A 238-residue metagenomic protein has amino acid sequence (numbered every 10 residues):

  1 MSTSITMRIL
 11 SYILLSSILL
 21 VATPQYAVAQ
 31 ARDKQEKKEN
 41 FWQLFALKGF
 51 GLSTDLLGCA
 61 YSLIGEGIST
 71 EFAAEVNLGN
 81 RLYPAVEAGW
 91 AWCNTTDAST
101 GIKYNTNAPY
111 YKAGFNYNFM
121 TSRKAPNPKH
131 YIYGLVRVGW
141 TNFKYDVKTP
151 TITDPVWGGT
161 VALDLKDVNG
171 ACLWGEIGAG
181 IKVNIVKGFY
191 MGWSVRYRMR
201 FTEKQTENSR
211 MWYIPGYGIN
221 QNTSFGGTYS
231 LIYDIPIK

Functional and structural regions predicted by a protein language model:
Y26-N77, I232-K238: Short glycine/proline- and aromatic-enriched beta-strand/turn motifs that initiate or cap beta-hairpins
R32, E36-K48, R81, T121-Y131 (+2 more regions): Short loop/turn motifs that connect adjacent beta-strands in outer-membrane beta-barrel proteins
E39, L57-A60, D97-Y104, V161-D167 (+1 more regions): Extracellular loop and loop/strand-boundary signature of outer-membrane beta-barrel proteins
K48, E66-T70, N107-Y111, H130 (+2 more regions): Residues that define the transmembrane beta-barrel architecture of outer-membrane proteins
K48-T54, G89-A98, T153-V161, E207-M211: Flexible, solvent-exposed coil segments and beta strand-coil junctions, predominantly the extracellular/periplasmic
T54, F72-L78, A113-Y117, V136-V138 (+3 more regions): Residues on the lipid-exposed face of transmembrane beta-strands in outer-membrane beta-barrel proteins
E87-V156, G227-I235: Gram-negative (and chloroplast) outer-membrane scaffold detector with strong preference for beta-barrel transmembrane
N184-K238: Predominantly the C-terminal beta-signal and adjacent terminal strand-loop region of outer-membrane beta-barrel
